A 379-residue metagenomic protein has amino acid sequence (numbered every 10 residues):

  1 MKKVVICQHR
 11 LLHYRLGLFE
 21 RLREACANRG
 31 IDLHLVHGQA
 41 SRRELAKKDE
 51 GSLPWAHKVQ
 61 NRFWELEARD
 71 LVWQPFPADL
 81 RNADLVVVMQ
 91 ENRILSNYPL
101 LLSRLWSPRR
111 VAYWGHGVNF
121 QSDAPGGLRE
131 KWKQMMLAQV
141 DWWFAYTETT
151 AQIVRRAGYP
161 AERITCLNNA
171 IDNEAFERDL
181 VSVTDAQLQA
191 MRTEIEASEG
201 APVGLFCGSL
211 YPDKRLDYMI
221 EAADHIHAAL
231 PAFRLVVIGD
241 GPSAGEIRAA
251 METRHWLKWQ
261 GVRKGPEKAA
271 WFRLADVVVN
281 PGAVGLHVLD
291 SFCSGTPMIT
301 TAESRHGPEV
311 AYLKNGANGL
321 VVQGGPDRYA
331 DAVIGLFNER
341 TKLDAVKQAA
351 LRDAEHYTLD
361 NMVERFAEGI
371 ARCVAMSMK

Functional and structural regions predicted by a protein language model:
V5, R192, A197-K214, I220-A223: Conserved donor-binding/catalytic core segment of Leloir-type glycosyltransferases
L95, R109-G127, Q139-W142: A short, histidine- and acid-enriched strand-loop-helix "catalytic/donor-clamping" loop that lines the nucleotide-sugar
Q134, A138-A190: Donor nucleotide-sugar binding/catalytic pocket of nucleotide-sugar-dependent glycosyltransferases
T193, P202, H227, G335 (+1 more regions): A short, well-ordered alpha-helix in the C-terminal region of glycosyltransferases
G245-P266: Nucleotide-activated donor-binding/catalytic signature segment of Leloir-type glycosyltransferases, i.e., the conserved
R273-L286, T296-P297: Acidic donor-binding loop of glycosyltransferase active sites
P297-H306: Short hydrophobic beta-strand element within catalytic cores of glycosyltransferases and related nucleotide-activated
T301, N315-D327, G335-R340: Conserved acidic donor-binding segment of nucleotide-sugar-dependent glycosyltransferases
